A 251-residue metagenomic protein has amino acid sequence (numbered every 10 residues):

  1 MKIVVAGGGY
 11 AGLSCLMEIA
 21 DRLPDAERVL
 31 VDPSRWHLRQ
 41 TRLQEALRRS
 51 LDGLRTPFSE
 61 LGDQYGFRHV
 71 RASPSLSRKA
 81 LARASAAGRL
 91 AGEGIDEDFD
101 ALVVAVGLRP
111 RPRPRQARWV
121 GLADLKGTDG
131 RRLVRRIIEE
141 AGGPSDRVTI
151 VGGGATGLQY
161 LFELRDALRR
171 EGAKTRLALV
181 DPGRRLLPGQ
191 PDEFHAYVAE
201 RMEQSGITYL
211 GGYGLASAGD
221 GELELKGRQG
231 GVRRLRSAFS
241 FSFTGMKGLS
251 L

Functional and structural regions predicted by a protein language model:
M1-R68, L158-Q190: Beta1-alpha1 glycine-rich phosphate/pyrophosphate-binding loop at the start of Rossmann-like nucleotide-binding domains
I3-A6, Y10, S14-E18, L23-A26 (+7 more regions): Localized chelating/binding microdomains that coordinate divalent metal ions or stabilize phosphate-bearing
G9, G154, T244-G245: A short acidic Gly-Thr/Ser loop motif
D25, H69-R71, L76, R169-L251: A Rossmann-like FAD-binding core segment of flavoenzymes
H37-Q40, R111-P114, S250: Short acidic/His/Gly/Ser-rich catalytic and metal-binding motifs that mark active-site loops of diverse hydrolases
L51-T56, R131, D192-A199: Short, surface-exposed alpha-helical segments at coil->helix boundaries
G66-R147, G230, F241-F243: FAD-binding core/adjacent interface of flavoenzyme oxidoreductases
L133-L177: Rossmann-like NAD(P)H-binding beta-loop-alpha module
